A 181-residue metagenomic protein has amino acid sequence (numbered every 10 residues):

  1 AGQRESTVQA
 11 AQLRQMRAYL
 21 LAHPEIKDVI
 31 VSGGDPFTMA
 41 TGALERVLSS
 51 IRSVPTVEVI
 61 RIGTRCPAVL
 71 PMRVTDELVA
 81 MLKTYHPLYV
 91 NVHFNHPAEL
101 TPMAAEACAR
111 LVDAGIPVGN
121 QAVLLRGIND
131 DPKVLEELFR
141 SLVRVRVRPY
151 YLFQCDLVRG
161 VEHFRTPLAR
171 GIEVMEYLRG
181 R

Functional and structural regions predicted by a protein language model:
A1-A10, I62: Canonical Radical SAM [4Fe-4S] cluster-binding loop centered on the CxxxCxxC motif and its immediate flanking residues
L13-D28, S32-G180: Conserved AdoMet/S-adenosylmethionine-binding subsite of the radical SAM
